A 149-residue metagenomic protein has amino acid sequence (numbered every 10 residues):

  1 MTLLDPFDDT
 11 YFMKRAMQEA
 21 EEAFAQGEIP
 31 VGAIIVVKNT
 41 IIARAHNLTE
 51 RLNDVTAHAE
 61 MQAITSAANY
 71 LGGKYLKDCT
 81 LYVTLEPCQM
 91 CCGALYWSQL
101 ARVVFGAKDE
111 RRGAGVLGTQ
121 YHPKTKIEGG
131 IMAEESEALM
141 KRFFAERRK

Functional and structural regions predicted by a protein language model:
M1-A23, P87-K149: Zinc-dependent deaminase
A16, A20-A23, A59, A63-Y70: Stable alpha-helical structural segments in soluble proteins, enriched in small hydrophobic residues
V31-N39: Short beta-strand scaffold segments in enzyme catalytic cores
V37-K38, T65, K77: A cytosolic small-molecule/anion-sensing beta-strand core signal
R51-M61: A short, polar/charged loop-to-alpha-helix boundary motif
G73-E86: Immediate flanking context of iron-sulfur cluster ligation sites
